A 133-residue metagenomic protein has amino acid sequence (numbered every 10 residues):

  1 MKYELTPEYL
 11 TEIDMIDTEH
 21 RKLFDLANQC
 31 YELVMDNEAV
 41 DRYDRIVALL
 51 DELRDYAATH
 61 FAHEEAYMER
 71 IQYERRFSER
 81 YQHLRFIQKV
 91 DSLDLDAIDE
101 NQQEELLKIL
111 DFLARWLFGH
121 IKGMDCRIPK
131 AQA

Functional and structural regions predicted by a protein language model:
M1-A133: Small-residue-biased structural context
